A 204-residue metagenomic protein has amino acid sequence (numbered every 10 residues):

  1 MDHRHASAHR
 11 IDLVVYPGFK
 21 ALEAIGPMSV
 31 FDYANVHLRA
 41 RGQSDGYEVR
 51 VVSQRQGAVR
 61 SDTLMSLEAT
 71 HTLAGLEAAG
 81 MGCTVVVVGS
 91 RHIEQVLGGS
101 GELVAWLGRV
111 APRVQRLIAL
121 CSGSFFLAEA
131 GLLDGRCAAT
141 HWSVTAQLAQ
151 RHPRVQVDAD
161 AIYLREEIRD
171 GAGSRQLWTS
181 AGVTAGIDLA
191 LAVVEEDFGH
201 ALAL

Functional and structural regions predicted by a protein language model:
M1-L117, F126-E129, T179, L191 (+2 more regions): Extended, subdomain-level signal for the structured scaffold at the beginning of enzyme domains
L22-G26, S143, T184-A185, A201: Conserved active-site and cofactor/substrate-binding residues in soluble primary-metabolism enzymes
G46-E48, V114, G135, R154 (+1 more regions): A generic structural signal for alpha->beta connector loops
S53-R55, H71, W142, A161 (+2 more regions): Residues at the C-termini of beta-strands that transition into short coil/loop
V86-V87, Q156, A185-G186: Membrane-embedded alpha-helical core segments of multi-pass
D134-E166: A conserved active-site-flanking secondary-structure segment within enzyme catalytic domains
R165-L204: Conserved anion/nucleotide-ligand pocket segment
